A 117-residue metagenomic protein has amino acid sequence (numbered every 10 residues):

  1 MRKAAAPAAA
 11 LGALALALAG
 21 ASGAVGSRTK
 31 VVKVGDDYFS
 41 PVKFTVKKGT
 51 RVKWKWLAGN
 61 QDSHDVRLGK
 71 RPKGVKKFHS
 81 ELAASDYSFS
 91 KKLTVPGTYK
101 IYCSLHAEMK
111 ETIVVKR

Functional and structural regions predicted by a protein language model:
R2-P7, L14-R117: Extracytoplasmic copper-binding redox domains, predominantly the cupredoxin/blue-copper superfamily
